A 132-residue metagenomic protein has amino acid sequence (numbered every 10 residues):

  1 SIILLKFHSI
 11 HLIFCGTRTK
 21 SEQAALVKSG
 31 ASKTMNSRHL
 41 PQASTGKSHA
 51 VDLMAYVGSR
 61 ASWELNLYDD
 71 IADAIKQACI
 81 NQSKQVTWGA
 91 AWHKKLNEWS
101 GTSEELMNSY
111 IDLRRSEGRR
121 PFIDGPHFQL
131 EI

Functional and structural regions predicted by a protein language model:
S1-T45: Secreted/periplasmic proteins that engage bacterial cell-wall peptidoglycan
L40-I132: Catalytic cores and adjacent binding grooves of peptidoglycan-active enzymes
